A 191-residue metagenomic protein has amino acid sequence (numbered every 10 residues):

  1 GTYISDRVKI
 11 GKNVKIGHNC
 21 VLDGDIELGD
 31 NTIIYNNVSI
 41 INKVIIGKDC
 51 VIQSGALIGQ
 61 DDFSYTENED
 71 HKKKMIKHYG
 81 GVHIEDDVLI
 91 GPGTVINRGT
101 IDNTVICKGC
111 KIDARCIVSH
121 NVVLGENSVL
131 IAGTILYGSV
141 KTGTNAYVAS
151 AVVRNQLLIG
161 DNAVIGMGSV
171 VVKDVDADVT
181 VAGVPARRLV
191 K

Functional and structural regions predicted by a protein language model:
T2-A182, A186-L189: Structural signal for interior beta-strand "rungs" in well-ordered beta-sheet cores of soluble enzyme domains
